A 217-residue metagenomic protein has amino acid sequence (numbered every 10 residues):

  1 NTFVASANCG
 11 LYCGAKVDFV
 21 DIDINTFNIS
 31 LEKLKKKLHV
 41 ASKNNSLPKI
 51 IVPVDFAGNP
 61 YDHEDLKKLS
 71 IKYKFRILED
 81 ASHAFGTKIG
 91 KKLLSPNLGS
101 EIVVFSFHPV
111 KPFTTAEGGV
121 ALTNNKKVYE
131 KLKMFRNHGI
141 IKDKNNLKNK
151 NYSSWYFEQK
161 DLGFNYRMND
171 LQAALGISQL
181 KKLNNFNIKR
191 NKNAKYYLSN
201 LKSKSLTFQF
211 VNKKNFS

Functional and structural regions predicted by a protein language model:
N1-L31, V110: Substrate-binding/gating loop at the entrance of the active-site cleft, primarily in PLP-dependent aminotransferase-like
N8-G10, L69, L171: Hydrophobic/aromatic ligand-binding patch that stacks against planar heteroaromatic rings of cofactors or nucleotides
C9, K91-P96, K111-P112, G163-N165 (+1 more regions): Short secondary-structure boundary/capping segments
Y12, P96, M134: Phosphate-coordinating loops and pocket residues in cytosolic domains that bind phosphorylated ligands
D18, I77-L78, V104, T207-Q209: Structural detector of well-ordered beta-strand residues that form the stable sheet scaffold of enzyme domains
N25-T115, V120-V128: Active-site phosphate-binding strand-loop segment of PLP-dependent enzymes
E32-K36, N44, I50-V54, N59-D65 (+3 more regions): PLP-dependent aminotransferase class I/II
